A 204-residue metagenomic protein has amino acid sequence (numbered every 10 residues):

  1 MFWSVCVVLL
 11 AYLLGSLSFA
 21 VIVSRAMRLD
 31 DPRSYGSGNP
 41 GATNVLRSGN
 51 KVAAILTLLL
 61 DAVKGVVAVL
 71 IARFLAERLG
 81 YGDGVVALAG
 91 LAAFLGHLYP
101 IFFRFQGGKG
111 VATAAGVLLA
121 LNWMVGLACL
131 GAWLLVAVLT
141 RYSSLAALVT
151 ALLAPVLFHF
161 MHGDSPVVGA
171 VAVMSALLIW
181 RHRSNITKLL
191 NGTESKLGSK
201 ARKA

Functional and structural regions predicted by a protein language model:
M1-V7, V67-L88, L119-V125, H159-A170: Helix-coil boundary and interhelical linker segments in multi-pass alpha-helical membrane proteins
F2-R28: N-terminal signal-anchor transmembrane alpha helix
V5-L10, A54-I55, V86-L91, A115 (+3 more regions): Hydrophobic alpha-helical transmembrane segments
A20-V23, T43, F94-Q106, W133-T140 (+1 more regions): C-terminal ends of transmembrane helices
V21-A53, N185-A204: Cytosolic, membrane-interface loops and tails of multi-pass inner-membrane proteins
D30-A42, F102-A115, Y142-T150: Short, non-helical or kinked segments that cap or interrupt transmembrane helices
L46-N50, A72-A76, A92, G96 (+2 more regions): Interfacial segments of multi-pass membrane proteins
R47-R73, A89: Multi-pass membrane catalytic core of lipid/isoprenoid biosynthesis enzymes
